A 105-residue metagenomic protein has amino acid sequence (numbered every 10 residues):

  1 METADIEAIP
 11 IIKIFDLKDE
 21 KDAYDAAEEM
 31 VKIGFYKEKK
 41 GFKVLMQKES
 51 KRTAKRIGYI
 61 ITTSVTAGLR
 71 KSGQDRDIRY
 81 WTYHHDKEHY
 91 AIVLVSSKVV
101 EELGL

Functional and structural regions predicted by a protein language model:
M1-T3, E101-L105: Short intrinsically disordered terminal tails
E7-D19, F42-K48: A short, exposed loop/beta-hairpin motif centered on an aromatic-Gly-Thr core
D19-D22, S50, S96: Intrinsically disordered, low-complexity coil/linker segments enriched for acidic/polar and small residues
E20-K37, I57: A short, charged, amphipathic alpha-helix used as a generic interaction element across diverse proteins
Y36, F42-K43, S50, Y59: Mature extracytoplasmic domains of secretory-pathway proteins
E49-Y80, H84: Acidic, low-complexity, intrinsically disordered interaction modules
R79-E102: C-terminal edge-of-domain segments
